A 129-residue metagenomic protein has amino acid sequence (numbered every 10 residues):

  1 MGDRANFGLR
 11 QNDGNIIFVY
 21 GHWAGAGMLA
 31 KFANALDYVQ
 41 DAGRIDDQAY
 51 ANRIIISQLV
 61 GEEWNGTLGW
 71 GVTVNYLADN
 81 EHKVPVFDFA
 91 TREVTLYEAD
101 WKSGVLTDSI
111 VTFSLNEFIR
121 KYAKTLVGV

Functional and structural regions predicted by a protein language model:
R4-L9: Short beta-strand scaffold segments in enzyme catalytic cores
R10-N15, F89-T91: Short acidic-glycine loop/turn motifs at beta-strand connectors
N15-A51: Short, flexible N-terminal segments of the mature chain
L36-V129: Low-complexity intrinsically disordered segments
